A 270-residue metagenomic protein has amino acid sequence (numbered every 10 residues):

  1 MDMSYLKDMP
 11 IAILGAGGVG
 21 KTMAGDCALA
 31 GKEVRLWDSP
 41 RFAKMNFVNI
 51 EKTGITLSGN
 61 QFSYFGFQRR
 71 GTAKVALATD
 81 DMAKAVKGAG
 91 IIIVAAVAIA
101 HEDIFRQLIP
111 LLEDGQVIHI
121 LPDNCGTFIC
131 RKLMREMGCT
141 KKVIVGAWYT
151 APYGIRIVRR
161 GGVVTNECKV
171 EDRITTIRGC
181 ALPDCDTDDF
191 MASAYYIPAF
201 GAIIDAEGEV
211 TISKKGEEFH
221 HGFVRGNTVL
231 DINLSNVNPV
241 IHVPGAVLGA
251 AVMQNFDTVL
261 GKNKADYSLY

Functional and structural regions predicted by a protein language model:
D2-Y64: NAD(P)+-binding Rossmann beta1-loop-alpha1 motif at the extreme N-terminus of oxidoreductases
M3-L6, R70, A85, K169-D172: Solvent-exposed alpha-helices and their adjacent loops that cap or buttress functional pockets in soluble metabolic
M9, V143, T175: Nucleotide donor/acceptor-binding cores
G15, D38, A96, P122 (+1 more regions): Short beta-strand/turn micro-motifs composed of small residues that flank or help shape donor/cofactor-binding pockets
G66-L121: Rossmann-like NAD(P)-binding element
A98-V164: Rossmann-like NAD(P)(H) cofactor-binding subdomain of soluble oxidoreductases
K169-Y270: Active-site-lining helix/loop region of Rossmann-like oxidoreductase modules
